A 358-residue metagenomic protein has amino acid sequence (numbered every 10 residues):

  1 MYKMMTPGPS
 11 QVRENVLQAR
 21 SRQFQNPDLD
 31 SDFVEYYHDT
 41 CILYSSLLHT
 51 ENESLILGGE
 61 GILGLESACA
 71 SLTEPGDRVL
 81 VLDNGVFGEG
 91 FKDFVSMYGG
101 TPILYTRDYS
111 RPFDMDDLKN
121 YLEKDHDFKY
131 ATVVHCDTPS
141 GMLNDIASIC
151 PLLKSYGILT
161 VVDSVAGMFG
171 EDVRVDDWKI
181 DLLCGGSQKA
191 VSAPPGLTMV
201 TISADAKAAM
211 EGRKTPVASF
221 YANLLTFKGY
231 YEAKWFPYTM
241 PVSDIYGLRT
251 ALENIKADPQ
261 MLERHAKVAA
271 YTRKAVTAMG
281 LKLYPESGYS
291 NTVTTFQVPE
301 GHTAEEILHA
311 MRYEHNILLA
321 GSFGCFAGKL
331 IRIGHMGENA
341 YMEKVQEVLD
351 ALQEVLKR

Functional and structural regions predicted by a protein language model:
Y2-G58, I62: A glycine-/small-polar-enriched, mobile loop at the entrance of the PLP active site in fold-type I
Q11-V12, Q188-K274: Active-site C-terminal subdomain of aminotransferase-like
D39-L47, L252-Y284, A310: Conserved PLP-dependent catalytic core of the aminotransferase class-I/II
E51-L80, G88-K92: Conserved beta-loop-alpha segment that forms the PLP phosphate-binding cup at the N-terminus of a helix
F113-F169, L182: Active-site phosphate-binding strand-loop segment of PLP-dependent enzymes
D176-Q188: Conserved active-site segment immediately N-terminal to the catalytic lysine that forms the internal aldimine
K282-E314: Conserved PLP-binding catalytic core of the aspartate aminotransferase-like
C325, K329-R358: PLP-dependent enzyme catalytic core of the Aspartate aminotransferase-like
